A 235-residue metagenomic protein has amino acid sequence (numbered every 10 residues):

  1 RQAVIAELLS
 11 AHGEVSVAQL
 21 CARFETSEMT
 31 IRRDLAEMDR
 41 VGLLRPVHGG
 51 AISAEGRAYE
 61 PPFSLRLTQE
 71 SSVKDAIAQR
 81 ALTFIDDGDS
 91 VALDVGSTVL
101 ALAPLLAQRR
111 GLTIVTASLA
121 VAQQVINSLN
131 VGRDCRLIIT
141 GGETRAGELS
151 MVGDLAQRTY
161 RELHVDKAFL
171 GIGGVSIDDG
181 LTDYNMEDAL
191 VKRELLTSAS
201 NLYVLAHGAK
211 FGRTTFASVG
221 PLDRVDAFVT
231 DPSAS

Functional and structural regions predicted by a protein language model:
Q2-V95, A103-G111, V115, L119 (+1 more regions): HTH-adjacent hinge/linker in prokaryotic transcriptional regulators
A3-L20, E25-M29, D39-R40, P46 (+2 more regions): Conserved phosphate- and dinucleotide-binding cores of soluble alpha/beta proteins, encompassing both enzyme active
V99: Conserved SAM/SAH-binding loop
